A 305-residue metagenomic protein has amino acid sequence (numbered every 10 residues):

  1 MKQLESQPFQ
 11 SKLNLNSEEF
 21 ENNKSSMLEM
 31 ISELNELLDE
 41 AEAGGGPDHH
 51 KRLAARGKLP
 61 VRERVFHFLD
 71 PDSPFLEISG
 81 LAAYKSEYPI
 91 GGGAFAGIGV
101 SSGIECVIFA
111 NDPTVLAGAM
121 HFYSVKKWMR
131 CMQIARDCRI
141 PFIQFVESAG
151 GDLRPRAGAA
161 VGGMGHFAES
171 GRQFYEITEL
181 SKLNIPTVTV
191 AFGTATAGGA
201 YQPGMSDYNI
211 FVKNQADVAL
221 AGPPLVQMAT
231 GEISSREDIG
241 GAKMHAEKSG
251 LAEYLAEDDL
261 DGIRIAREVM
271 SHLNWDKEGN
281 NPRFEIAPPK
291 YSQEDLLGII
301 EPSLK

Functional and structural regions predicted by a protein language model:
M1-S79, L220-K305: Amphipathic alpha-helical segments at domain termini/boundaries
N16, M27, F66, F75 (+16 more regions): Residue-level detector of solvent-exposed, low-hydrophobicity positions
K51-V188: Long, structured ligand/cofactor-binding scaffold of large enzymes
V146-E278: Conserved catalytic cores of soluble enzyme domains, especially glycine-rich substrate-binding beta-alpha loops
